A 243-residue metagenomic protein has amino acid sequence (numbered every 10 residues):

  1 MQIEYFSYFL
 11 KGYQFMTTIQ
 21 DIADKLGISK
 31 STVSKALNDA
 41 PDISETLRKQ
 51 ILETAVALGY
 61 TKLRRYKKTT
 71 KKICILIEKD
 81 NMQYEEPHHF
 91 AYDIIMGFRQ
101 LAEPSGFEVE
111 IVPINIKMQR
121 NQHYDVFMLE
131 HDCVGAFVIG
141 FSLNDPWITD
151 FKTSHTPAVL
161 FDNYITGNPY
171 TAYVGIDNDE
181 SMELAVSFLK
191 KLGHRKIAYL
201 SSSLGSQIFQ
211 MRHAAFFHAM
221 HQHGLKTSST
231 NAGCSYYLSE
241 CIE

Functional and structural regions predicted by a protein language model:
M1-M16, K25, A57-L58, K62 (+4 more regions): Bacterial carbohydrate/catabolite-sensing allosteric modules
Q2-T70: N-terminal helix-turn-helix DNA-binding module of bacterial transcription factors
Y66-P87: Interdomain hinge and pocket-entrance segments immediately C-terminal to HTH DNA-binding domains
D80, N115-Q119, I139-N144: Short beta->alpha connector loops
Q119-C133, S239-E243: Short, well-structured alpha-helical segments in soluble
F127-M128, G135-W147, T153: Extended catalytic core of nucleotide-activated donor transferases of GT-like folds
